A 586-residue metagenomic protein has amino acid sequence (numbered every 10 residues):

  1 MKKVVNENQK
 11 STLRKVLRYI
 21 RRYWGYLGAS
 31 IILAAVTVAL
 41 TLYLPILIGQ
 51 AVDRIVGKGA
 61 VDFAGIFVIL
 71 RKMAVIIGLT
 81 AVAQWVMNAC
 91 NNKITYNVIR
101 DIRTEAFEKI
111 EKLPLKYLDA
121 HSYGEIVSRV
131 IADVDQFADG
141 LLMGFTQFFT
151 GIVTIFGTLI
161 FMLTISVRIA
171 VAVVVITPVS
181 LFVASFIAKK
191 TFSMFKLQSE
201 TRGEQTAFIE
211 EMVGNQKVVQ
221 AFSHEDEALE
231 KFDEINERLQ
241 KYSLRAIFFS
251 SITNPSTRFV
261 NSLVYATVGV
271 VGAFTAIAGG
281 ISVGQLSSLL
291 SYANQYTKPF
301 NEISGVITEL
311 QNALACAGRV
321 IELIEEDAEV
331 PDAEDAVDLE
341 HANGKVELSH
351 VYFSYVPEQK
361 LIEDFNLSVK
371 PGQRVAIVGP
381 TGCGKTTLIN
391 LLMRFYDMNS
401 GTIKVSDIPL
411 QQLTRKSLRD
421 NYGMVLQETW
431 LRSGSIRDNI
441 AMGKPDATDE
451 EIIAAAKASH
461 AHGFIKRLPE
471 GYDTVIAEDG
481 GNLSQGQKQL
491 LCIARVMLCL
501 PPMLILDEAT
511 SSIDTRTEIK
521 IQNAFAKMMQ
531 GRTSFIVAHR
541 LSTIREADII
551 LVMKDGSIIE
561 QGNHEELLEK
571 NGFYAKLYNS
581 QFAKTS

Functional and structural regions predicted by a protein language model:
M1-T41, V56-M73, M87-N91, T95 (+10 more regions): Membrane-integrated ABC transporters
K2-N6, Y96, T104-S128, A132-V134 (+7 more regions): Short intracellular "coupling" helices and adjacent cytoplasmic loop segments at the cytosolic face of multi-pass
L17, G25-I46, I69, M73 (+6 more regions): Alpha-helical segments in transporter systems
L17, L115-K116, A132-L141, F145 (+5 more regions): An intracellular "coupling" helix at the cytosolic face of ABC transporter transmembrane type-1 domains
R22, Y26-A39, Y43, Q50 (+5 more regions): Transmembrane helices of ABC transporter permease
V75-L79, P178, I209, F259 (+2 more regions): Hydrophobic transmembrane alpha-helices
H224, F248, Y265, Q295-L323: Cytosolic ends of transmembrane helices, especially the final helix of ABC transmembrane type-1 domains
D332-A333, L339-S586: ABC-type nucleotide-binding domain
